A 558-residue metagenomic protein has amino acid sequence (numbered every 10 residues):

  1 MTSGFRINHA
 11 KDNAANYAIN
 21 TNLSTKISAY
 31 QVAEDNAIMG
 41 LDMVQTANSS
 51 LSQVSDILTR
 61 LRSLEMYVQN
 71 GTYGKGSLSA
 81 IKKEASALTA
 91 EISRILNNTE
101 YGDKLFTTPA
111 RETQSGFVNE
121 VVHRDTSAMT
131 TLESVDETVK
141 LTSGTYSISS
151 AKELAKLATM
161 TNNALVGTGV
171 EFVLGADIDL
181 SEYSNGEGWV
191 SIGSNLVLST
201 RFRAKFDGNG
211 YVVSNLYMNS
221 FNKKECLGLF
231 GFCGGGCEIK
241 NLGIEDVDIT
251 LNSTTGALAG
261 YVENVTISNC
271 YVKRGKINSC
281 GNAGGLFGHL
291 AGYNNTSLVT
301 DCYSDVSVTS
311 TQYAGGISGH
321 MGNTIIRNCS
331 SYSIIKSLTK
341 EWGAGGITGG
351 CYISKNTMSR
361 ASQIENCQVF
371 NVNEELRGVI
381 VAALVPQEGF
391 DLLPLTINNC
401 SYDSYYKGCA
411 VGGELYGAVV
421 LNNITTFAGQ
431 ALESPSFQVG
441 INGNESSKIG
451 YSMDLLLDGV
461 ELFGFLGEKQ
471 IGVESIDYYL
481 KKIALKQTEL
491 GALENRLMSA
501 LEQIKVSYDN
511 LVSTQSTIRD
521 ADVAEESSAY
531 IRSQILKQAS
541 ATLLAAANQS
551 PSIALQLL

Functional and structural regions predicted by a protein language model:
M1-A128, G429-L558: Primary detection of the long, small/polar-rich alpha-helical "axial" segments characteristic of bacterial flagellar
V122-Q430: Surface-exposed repetitive/solenoidal architectures
